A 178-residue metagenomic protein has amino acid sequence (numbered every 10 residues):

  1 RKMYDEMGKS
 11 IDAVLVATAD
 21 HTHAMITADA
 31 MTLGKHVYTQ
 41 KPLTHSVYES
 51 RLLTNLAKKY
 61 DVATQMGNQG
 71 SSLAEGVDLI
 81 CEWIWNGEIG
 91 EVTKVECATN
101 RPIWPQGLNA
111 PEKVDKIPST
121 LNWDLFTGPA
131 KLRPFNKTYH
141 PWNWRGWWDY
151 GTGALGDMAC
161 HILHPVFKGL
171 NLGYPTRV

Functional and structural regions predicted by a protein language model:
R1-V16: A structured beta-alpha segment of the ubiquitous adenosine-cofactor-binding alpha/beta core
K2-D5, N55, E82: Surface-exposed charged/polar residues within alpha-helices that form helix-capping/stabilizing sites and interaction
E6-K9, T32, A57-K59, E88-E91 (+1 more regions): Extracellular/periplasmic catalytic domains that process cell-envelope and extracellular macromolecules
M7, K35, L170: Active-site catalytic pocket residues across diverse enzymes, especially alpha/beta-hydrolases
K9, D20, L43, R101 (+1 more regions): Flexible, active-site-proximal loop/turn residues at the rims of small-molecule/cofactor binding pockets and catalytic
D20, A24-S72, G87: Beta-strand-loop-alpha-helix segment that lines the small-molecule cofactor/substrate pocket of alpha/beta enzymes
A63-V178: Predominantly a Rossmann-like dinucleotide-binding segment in NAD(P)-dependent oxidoreductases
